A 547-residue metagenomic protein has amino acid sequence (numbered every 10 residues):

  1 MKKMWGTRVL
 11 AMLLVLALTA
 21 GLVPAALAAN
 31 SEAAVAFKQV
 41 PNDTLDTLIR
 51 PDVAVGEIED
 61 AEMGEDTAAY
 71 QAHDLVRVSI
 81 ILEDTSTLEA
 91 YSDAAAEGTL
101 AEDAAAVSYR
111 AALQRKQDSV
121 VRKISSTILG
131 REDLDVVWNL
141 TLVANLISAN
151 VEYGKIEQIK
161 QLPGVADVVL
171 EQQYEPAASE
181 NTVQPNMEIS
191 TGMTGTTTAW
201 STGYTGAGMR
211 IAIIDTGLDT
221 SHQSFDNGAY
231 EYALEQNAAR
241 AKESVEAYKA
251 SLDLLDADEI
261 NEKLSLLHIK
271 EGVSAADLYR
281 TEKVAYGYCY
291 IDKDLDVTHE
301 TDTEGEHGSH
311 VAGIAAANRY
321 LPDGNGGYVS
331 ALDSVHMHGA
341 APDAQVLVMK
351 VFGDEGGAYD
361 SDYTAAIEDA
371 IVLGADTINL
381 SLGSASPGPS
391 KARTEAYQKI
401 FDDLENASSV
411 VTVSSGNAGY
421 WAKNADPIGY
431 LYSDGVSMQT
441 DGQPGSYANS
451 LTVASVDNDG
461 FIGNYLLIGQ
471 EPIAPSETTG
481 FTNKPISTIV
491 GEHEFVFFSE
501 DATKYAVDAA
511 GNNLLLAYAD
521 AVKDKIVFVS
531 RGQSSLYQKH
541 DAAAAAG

Functional and structural regions predicted by a protein language model:
K2-L10: Bacterial N-terminal signal peptides that target proteins for export
M12-G21: Bacterial N-terminal signal peptides
A20-A36: Sec-dependent signal peptide cleavage junction
A29, H73, T198-Y288, D292-Y359 (+6 more regions): Subtilisin-like serine protease catalytic core
S31-A178: Inhibitory N-terminal propeptides of secreted protease zymogens
A34-Q71, V151-E157, A178-I213, G217-Y230 (+8 more regions): N-terminal domain-start motif of subtilase-like serine proteases
S79, A207, L295-V297, T301-T303 (+3 more regions): Substrate-binding/access-modulating region of protease and related hydrolase catalytic domains
Y91-D93, Q161, L170, A178-Q184 (+7 more regions): Short, solvent-exposed loop/turn and secondary-structure capping segments
